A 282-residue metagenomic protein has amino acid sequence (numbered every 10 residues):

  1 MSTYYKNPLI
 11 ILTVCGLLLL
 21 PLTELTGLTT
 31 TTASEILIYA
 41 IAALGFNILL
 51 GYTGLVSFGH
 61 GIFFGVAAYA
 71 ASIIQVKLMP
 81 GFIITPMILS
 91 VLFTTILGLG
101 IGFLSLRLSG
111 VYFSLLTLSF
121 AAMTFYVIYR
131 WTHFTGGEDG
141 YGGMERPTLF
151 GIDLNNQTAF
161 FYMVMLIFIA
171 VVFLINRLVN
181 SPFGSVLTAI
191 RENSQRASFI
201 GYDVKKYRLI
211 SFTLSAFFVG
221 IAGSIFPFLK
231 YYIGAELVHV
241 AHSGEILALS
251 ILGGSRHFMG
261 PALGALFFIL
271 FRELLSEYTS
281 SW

Functional and structural regions predicted by a protein language model:
M1-L12: N-terminal membrane topogenic signal
I10-I11, T32, L37, I62-G65 (+7 more regions): Hydrophobic alpha-helical transmembrane segments
P21-V76, F103-F113, A189-F199, G254-F258: Single transmembrane alpha-helix segments in multi-pass membrane proteins
Y39, A68-Y69, V91-T95, L118-M123 (+5 more regions): Residue-level recognition of pore/gate-forming positions within transmembrane alpha-helices of multi-pass
G61, I88, R208-W282: Transmembrane alpha-helical segments in multi-pass inner-membrane proteins
L78-A122, L263-F267: Alpha-helical transmembrane segments within multi-pass membrane transporters and channels
F120-D153, G184, E277-S281: Extracellular/periplasmic helix-loop junction at the C-terminal end of a transmembrane helix in multi-pass membrane
N155-G234: Helix-loop-helix "hairpin" substructures at the membrane interface of multi-pass membrane proteins
